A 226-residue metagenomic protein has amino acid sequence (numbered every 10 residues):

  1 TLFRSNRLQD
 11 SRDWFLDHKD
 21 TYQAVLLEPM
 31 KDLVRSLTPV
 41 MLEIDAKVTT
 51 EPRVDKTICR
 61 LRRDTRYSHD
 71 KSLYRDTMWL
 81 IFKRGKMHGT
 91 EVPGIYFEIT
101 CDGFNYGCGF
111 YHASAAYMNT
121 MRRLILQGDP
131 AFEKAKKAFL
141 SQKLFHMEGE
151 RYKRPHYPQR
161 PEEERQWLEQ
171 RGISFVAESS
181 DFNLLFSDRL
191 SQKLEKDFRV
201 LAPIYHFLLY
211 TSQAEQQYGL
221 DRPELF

Functional and structural regions predicted by a protein language model:
F15: Phosphate-proximal small/polar/acidic motifs at interfaces that engage nucleotide phosphates, polyphosphates
Q23-D70: Gly/Pro-rich turn-and-neighbor structural signature
L61-R62, W79, K153-R165: Aromatic/basic-lined ligand-recognition segments that form π-stacking hydrophobic pockets flanked by Lys/Arg to engage
R63-L126: Aromatic- and glycine-enriched beta-alpha-beta binding-site module
T100-Q159: Compact, glycine/acidic-enriched structural inserts
S114, Q159-L184, D188-R189: A solvent-exposed interaction/effector surface
E178-F226: Extended, charged low-complexity segments that frequently continue into or abut oligomerization scaffolds
